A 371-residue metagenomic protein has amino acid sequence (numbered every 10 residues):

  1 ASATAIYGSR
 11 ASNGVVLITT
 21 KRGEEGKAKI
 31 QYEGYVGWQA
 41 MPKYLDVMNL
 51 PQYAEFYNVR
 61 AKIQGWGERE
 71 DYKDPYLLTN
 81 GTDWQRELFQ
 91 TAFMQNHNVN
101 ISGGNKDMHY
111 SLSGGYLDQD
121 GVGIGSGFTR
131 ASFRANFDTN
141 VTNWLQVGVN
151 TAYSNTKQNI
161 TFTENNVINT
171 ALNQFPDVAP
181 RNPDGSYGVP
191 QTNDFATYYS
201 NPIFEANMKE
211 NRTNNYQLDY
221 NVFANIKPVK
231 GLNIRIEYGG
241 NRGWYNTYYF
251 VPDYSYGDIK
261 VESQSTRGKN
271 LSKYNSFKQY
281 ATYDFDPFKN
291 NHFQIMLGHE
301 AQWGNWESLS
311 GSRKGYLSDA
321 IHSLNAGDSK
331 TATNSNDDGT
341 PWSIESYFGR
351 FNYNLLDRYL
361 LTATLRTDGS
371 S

Functional and structural regions predicted by a protein language model:
A1-Q31, M94-N96, H109, G115-L117: A beta-strand signature from Gram-negative outer-membrane beta-barrel systems, especially the internal plug domain
A11, G103-D107, Y116, L355 (+1 more regions): A generic beta-sheet turn/junction motif
V16, V99, F133-A135, Y220-V222 (+5 more regions): Membrane-embedded beta-strands of outer-membrane beta-barrel proteins, especially the hydrophobic/small aromatic
E24-G81, G121-F128, S132-Q217, R235-E345: Surface-exposed loop/interface segments of Gram-negative outer-membrane beta-barrel transport/assembly proteins
E25, M94, N105-K106, T142 (+3 more regions): Outer-membrane beta-barrel channels and translocator barrels
G34, G114-D120, L361-G369: Transmembrane beta-strand segments that form the barrel wall of outer-membrane beta-barrel proteins
Y44, E87-T91, I101-N105: Outer-membrane beta-barrel initiation region
D107-Y110, W144-V147, G231-I234, N291 (+1 more regions): Repeated loop/turn-to-beta-strand initiation elements of outer-membrane beta-barrel proteins
